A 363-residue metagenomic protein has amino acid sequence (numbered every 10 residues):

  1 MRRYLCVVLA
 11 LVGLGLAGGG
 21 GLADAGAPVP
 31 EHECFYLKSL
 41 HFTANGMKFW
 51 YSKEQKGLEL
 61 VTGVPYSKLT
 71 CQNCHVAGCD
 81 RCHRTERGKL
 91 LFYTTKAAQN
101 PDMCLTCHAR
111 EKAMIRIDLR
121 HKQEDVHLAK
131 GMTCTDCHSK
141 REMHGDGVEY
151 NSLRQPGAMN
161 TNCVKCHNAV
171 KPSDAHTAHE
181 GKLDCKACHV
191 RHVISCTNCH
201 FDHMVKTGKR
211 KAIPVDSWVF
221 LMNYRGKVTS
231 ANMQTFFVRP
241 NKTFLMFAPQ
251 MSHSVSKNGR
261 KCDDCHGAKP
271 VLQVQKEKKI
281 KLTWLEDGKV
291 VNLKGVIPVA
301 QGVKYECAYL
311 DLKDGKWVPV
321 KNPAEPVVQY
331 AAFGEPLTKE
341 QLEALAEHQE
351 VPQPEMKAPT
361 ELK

Functional and structural regions predicted by a protein language model:
M1-Y4: Positively charged n-region of N-terminal signal peptides that target proteins for export
V7-L16: Bacterial N-terminal signal peptides
G21-N100, L105-K182, P214-S256, D287 (+1 more regions): Sequence context of c-type cytochrome heme-c attachment sites
G88-K89, A113-M114, E142-G145, K171-P172 (+4 more regions): Flexible loop/turn segments at secondary-structure boundaries
V170-V215, S256, A268: Repeat-solenoid scaffold signature
N258-R260, P270-P298, A331: C-terminal/domain-terminus segments
